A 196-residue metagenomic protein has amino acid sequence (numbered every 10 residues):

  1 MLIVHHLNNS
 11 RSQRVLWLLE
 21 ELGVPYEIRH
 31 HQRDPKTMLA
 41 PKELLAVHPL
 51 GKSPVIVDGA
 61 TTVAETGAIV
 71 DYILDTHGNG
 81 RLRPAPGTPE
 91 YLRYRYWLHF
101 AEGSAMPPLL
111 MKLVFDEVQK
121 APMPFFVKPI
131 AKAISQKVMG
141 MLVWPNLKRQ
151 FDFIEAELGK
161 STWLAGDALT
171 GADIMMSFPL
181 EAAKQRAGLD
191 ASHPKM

Functional and structural regions predicted by a protein language model:
M1-A133: GST-like domain detector, emphasizing the conserved glutathione-binding G-site in the N-terminal thioredoxin-like
A101-M196: GST-like fold's C-terminal all-alpha helical module
